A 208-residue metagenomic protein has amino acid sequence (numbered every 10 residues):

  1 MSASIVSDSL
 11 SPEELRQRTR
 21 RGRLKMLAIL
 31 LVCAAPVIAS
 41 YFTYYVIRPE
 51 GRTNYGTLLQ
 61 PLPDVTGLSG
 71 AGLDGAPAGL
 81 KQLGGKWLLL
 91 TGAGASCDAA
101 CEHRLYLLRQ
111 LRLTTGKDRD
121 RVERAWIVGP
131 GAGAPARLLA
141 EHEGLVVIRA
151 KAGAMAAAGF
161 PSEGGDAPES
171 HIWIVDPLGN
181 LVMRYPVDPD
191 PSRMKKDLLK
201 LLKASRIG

Functional and structural regions predicted by a protein language model:
M1-S11: N-terminal intrinsically disordered, acidic low-complexity segments at the extreme N-terminus
E14-M26: Short, Lys/Arg-rich cytosolic juxtamembrane segment immediately N-terminal
L24-Y44: Hydrophobic membrane-insertion alpha-helices, especially the h-region of bacterial N-terminal signal peptides
A35-I38, R48-K81: N-terminal "domain-start" segment that seeds a small globular fold
Q82-L108: Short active-site neighborhood of thiol/selenol oxidoreductases, capturing the structured segment around
L105-A125: Conserved helix-turn-beta segment immediately C-terminal to the redox Cys motif in thioredoxin-like folds
E123-V175: Short, internal strand/loop/helix patches that form the active-site neighborhood or redox-interaction surface
P168-G208: Thiol-/selenol-based redox modules, centered on thioredoxin-like and closely related oxidoreductase domains
